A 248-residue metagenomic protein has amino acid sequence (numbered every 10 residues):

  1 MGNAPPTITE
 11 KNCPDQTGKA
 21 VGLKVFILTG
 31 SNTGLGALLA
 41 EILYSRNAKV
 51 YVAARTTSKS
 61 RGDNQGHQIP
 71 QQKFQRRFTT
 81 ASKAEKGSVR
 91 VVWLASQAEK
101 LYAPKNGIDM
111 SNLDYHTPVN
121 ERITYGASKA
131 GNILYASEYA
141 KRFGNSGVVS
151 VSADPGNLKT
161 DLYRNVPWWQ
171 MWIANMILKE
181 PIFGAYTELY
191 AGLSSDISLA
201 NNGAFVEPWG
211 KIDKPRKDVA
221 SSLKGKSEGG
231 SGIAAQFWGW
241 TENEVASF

Functional and structural regions predicted by a protein language model:
M1-H67, Q97-F248: NAD(P)H-dependent oxidoreductase Rossmann-fold/reductase module
Q68-G87, V91, E99-Y102, A140-K141: Amphipathic alpha-helical dimer-interface segment in Rossmann-like NAD(P)H-dependent oxidoreductases
G87-L94, V149-V151: Conserved catalytic-site loops of classical short-chain dehydrogenases/reductases
